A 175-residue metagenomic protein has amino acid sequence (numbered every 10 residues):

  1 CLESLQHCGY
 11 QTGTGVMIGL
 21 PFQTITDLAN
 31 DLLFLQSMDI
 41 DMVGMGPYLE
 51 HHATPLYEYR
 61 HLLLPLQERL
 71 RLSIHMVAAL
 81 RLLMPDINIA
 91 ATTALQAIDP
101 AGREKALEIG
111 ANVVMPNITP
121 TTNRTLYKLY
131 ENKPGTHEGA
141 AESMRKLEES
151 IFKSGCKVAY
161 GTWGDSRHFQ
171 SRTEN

Functional and structural regions predicted by a protein language model:
C1-I18: Radical SAM/AdoMet-radical enzyme domain recognition
G13-Q23, A53-L62: Active-site-proximal beta-alpha loop/turn segments in soluble metabolic enzymes
M17-L32, T92-P100: Active-site glycine- and acidic-residue-rich loops that bind and position anionic ligands or nucleotide-like cofactors
Q36, M42-N175: Auxiliary Fe-S-binding modules of radical SAM enzymes
